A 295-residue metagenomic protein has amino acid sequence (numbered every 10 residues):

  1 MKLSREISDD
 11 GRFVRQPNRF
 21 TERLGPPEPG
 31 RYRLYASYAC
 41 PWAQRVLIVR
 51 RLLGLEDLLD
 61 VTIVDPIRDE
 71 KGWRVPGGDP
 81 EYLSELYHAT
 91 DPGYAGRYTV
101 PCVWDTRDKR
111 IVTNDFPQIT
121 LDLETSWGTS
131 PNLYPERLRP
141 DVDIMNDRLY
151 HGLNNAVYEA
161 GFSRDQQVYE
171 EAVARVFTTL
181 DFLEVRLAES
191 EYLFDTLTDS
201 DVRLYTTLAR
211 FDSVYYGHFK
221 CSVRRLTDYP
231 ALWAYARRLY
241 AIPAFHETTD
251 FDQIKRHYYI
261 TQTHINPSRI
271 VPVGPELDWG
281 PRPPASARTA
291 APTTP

Functional and structural regions predicted by a protein language model:
M1-P295: C-terminal alpha-helical interaction module
